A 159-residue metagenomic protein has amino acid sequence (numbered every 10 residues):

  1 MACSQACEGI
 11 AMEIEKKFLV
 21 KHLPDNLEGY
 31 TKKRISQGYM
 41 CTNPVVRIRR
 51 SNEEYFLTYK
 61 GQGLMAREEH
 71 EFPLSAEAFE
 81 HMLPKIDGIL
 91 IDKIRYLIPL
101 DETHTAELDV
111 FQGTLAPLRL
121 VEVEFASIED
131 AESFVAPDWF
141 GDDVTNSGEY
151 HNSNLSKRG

Functional and structural regions predicted by a protein language model:
C3-G159: Phosphate-end processing signature that detects enzymes handling 5′-triphosphorylated RNA and polyphosphate
